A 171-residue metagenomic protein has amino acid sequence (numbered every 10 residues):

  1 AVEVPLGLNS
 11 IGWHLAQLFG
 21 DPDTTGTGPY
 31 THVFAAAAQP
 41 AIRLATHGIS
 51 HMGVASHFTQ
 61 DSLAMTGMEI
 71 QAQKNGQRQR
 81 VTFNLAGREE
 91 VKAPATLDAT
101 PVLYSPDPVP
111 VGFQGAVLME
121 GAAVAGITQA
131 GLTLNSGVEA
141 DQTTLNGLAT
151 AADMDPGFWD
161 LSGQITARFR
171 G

Functional and structural regions predicted by a protein language model:
A1-G171: Signature of extracytoplasmic/envelope-associated structural regions
